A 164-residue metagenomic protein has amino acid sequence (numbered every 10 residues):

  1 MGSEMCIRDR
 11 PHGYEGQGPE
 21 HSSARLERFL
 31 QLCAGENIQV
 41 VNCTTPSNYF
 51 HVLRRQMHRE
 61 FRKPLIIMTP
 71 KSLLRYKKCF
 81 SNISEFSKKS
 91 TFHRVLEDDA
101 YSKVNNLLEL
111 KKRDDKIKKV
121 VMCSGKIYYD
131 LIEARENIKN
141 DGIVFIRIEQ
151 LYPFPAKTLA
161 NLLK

Functional and structural regions predicted by a protein language model:
M1-I7: Short, small-residue-biased leader/transition segments that mark boundaries at the very start of proteins
G2, N37, P64, N140-G142: A generic structural signal for alpha->beta connector loops
R8-P11, Q31: The structured alpha-helical core of multi-pass membrane proteins
R10, K118-M122, K164: Short glycine-rich or small-residue beta-strand-to-loop segments that form or flank ligand, phosphate, metal/Fe-S
R10-P11, C123, R147-Q150: Short glycine-centered, acidic/aromatic-flanked micro-motifs in structured strand/loop junctions that mark active-site
E15-I127: Active-site phosphate/pyrophosphate-binding segments
Y128-L163: Generic long, charged, amphipathic alpha-helical segments
